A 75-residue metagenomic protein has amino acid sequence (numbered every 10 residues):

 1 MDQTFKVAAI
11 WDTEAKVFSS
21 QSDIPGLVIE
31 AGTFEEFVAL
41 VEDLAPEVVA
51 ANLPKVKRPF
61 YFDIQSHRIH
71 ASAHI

Functional and structural regions predicted by a protein language model:
M1-A8, V28, E35-I75: Short, charged, surface-exposed hinge/linker loops at domain edges that act as mobile lids or interdomain connectors
K6, I10-I24: Short aromatic-glycine-(Arg/Gly/Cys) micro-motifs in beta-strand/loop hairpins
E14, E30-A31: A generic "functional-site adjacency" signal
D23, G32-F34: Surface loops and adjacent helix of pleckstrin homology
